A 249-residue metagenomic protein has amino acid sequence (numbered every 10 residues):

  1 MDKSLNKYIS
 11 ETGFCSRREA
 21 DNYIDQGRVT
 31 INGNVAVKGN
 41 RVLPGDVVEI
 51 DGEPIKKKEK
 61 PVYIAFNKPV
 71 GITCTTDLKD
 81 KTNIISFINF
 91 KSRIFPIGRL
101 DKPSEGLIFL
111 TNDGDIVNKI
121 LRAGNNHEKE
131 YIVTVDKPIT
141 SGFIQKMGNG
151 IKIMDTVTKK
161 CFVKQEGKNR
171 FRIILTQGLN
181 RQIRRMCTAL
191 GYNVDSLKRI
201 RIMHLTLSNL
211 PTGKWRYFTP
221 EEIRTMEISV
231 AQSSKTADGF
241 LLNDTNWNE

Functional and structural regions predicted by a protein language model:
M1-E249: Basic, flexible Lys/Arg- and Gly-enriched helix-loop patches that mediate nucleic-acid binding at interfaces with rRNA
